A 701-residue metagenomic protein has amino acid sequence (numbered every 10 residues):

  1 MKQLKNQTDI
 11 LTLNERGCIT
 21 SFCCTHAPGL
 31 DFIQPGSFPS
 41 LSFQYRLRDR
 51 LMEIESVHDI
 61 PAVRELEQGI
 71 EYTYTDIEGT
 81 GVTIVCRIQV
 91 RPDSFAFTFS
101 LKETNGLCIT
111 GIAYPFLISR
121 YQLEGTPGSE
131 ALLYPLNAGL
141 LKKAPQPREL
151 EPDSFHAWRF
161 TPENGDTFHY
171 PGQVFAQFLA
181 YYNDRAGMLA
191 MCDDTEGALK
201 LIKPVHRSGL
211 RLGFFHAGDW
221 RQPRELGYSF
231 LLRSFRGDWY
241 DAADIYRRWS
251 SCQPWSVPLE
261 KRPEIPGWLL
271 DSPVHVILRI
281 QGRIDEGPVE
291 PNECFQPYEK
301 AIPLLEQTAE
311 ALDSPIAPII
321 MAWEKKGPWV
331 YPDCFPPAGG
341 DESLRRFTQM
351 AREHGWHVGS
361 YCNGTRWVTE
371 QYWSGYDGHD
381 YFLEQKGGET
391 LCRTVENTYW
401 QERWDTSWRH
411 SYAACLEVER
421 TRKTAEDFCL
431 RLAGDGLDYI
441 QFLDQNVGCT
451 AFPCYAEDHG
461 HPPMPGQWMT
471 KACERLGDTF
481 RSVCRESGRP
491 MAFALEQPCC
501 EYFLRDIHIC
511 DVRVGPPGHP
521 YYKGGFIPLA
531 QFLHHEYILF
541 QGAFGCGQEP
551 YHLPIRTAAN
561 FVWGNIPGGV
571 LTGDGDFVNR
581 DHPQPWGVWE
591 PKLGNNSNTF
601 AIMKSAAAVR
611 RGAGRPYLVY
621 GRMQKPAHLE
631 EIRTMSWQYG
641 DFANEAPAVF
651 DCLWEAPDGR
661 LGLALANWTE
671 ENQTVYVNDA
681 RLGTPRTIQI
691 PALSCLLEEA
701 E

Functional and structural regions predicted by a protein language model:
L4-A317, M350, H354-V358, A433 (+5 more regions): Carbohydrate-recognition beta-sandwich/jelly-roll modules in extracellular/periplasmic carbohydrate-active proteins
G213, Q222-E225, S229, M469-G683 (+1 more regions): Active-site-proximal substrate-binding groove within the catalytic cores of carbohydrate-active enzymes
W239, I284-G287, K325-V330, T365-Q371 (+5 more regions): Flexible loop/turn segments at secondary-structure boundaries
R279, I319-M321, G359-N363, L443 (+2 more regions): A cross-family glycoside hydrolase active-site/sugar-binding cleft signature
R283-G387, R420-T424, W468-D478: Aromatic- and glycine-enriched glycan-recognition loops and surfaces that form the carbohydrate-binding subsites
Y298, S343, Q349, H357-D435 (+1 more regions): Active-site-adjacent "subsite" loops/lids of carbohydrate-active enzymes
D333-A338, S374-D377, Y455-G460, H508-R513: Short secondary-structure boundary/capping segments
Y412-R505, H519-P520: Active-site neighborhood of glycoside hydrolase catalytic domains
